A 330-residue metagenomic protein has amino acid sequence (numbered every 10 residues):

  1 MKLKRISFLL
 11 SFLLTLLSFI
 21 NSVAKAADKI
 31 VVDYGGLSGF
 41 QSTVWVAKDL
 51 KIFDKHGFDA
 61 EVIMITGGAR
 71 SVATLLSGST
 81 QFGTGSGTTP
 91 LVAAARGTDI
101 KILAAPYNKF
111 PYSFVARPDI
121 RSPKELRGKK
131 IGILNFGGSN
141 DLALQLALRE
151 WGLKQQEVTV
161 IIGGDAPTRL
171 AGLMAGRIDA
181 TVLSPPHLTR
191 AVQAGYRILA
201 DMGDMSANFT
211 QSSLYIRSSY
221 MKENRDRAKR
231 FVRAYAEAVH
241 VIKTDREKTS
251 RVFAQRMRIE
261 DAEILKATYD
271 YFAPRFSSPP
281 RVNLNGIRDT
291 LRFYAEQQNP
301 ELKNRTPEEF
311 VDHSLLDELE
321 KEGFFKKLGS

Functional and structural regions predicted by a protein language model:
M1-R5: N-terminal secretory signal peptides that target proteins for export/translocation
L9-F19: Bacterial N-terminal signal peptides
I20-A26: Sec/Tat signal peptide C-region and signal peptidase I cleavage site
D28-A175, D179-P185, I198-M202, A207-N208: Short, glycine-/small- and polar/acidic-enriched structural segments that line small-molecule recognition paths
T88-T89, I161, P167-M257: Pocket-lining segment of extracytoplasmic ligand-binding domains
K222-K303: Secondary-structure end/capping motifs
A295-S330: Conserved C-terminal helix/tail region of periplasmic/extracytoplasmic solute-binding proteins
